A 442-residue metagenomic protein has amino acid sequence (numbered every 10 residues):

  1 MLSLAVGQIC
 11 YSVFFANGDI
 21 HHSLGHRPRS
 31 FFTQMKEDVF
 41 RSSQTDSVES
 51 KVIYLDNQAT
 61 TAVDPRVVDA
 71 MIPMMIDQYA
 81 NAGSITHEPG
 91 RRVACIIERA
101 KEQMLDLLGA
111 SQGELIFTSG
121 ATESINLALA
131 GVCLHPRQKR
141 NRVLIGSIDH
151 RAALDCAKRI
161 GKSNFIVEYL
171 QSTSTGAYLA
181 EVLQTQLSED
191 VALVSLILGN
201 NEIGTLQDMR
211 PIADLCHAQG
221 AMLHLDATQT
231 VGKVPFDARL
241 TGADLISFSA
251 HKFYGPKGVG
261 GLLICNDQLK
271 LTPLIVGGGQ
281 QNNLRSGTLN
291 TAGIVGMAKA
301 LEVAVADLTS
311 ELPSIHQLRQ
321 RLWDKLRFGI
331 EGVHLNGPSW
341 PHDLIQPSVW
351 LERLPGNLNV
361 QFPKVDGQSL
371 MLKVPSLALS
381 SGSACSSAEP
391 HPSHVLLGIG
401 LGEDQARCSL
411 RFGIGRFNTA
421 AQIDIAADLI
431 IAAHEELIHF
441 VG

Functional and structural regions predicted by a protein language model:
A5-G7, V13, N17, R29 (+1 more regions): N-terminal amphipathic/hydrophobic targeting modules at extreme N-termini, encompassing cleavable Sec/SRP-type signal
C10, F32-G442: Pyridoxal 5′-phosphate
